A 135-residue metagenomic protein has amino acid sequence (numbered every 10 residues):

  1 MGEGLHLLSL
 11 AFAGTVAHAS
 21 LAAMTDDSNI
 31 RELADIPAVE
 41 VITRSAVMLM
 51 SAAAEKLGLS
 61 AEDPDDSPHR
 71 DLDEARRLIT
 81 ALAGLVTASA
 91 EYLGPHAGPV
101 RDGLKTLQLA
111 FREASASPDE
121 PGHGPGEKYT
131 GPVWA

Functional and structural regions predicted by a protein language model:
M1-A23: N-terminal amphipathic/basic-hydrophobic helices that include classical n-h-c signal peptides and signal-anchor
S20-A135: A charge-rich, low-complexity, intrinsically flexible signal that marks solvent-exposed coils, linkers, repeats
